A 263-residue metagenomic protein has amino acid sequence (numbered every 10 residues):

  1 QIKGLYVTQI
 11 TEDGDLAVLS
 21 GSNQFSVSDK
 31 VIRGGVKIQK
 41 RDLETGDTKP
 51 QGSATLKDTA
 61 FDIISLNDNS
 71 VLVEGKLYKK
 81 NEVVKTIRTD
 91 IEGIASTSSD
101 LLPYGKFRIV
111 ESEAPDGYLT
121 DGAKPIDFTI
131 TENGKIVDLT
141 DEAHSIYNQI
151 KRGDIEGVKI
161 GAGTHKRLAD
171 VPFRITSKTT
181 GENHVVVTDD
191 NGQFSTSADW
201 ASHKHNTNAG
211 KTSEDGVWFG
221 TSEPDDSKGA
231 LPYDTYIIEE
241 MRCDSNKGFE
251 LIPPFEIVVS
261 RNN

Functional and structural regions predicted by a protein language model:
Q1-N263: Solvent-exposed loop/turn and edge beta-strand elements of beta-rich ligand-binding domains
